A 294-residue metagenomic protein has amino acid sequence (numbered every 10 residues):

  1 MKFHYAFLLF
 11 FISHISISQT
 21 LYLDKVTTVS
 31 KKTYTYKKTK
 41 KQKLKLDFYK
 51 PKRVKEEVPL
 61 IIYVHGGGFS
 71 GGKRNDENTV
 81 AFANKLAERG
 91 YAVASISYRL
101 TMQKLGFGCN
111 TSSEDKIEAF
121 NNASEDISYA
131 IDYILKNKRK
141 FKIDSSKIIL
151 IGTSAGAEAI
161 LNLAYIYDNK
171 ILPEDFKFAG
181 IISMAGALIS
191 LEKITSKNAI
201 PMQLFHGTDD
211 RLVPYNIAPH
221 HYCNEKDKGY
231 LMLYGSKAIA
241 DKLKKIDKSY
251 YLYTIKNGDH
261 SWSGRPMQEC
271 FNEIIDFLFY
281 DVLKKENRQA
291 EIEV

Functional and structural regions predicted by a protein language model:
M1-L23: Bacterial Sec-dependent N-terminal signal peptides
Q19-E56: N-terminal cap/lid segment of alpha/beta-hydrolase-fold proteins
E57-G68: Short beta-strand element of the alpha/beta-hydrolase
R74-I96, Q103: Short amphipathic alpha-helix adjacent to the substrate-entry channel of hydrolases
S113-R139: Alpha/beta-hydrolase active-site loop
D132-N198: Primarily recognizes the serine-hydrolase "nucleophile elbow" in alpha/beta-hydrolase and SGNH/GDSL folds
L204-H206, D210: Short beta-strand/loop motif that positions the catalytic acidic residue of the alpha/beta-hydrolase fold
L233, K237, D241-V294: C-terminal catalytic histidine-bearing segment of alpha/beta-hydrolase fold enzymes
